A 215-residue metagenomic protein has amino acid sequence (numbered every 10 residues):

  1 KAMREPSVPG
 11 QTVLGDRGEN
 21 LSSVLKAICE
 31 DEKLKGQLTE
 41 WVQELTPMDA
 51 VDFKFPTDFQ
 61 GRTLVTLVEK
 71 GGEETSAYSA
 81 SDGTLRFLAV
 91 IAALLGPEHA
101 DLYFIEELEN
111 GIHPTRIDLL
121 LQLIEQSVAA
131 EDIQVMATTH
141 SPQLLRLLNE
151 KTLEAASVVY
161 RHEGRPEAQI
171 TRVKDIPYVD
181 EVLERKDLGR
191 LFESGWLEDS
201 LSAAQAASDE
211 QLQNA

Functional and structural regions predicted by a protein language model:
K1-E98, I176, R185-A215: Phosphate-coordinating catalytic segments in nucleotide- and nucleic-acid-processing enzymes
S81-T84, I117, S141: Alpha-helical structural signal
D101-L102: The start of beta-strands in P-loop NTPase/AAA+ ATPase cores
E106-E107: Walker B catalytic acidic pair
L119-A215: C-terminal lobe/lid and adjacent interdomain/linker elements of RecA-like ASCE P-loop ATPase modules
